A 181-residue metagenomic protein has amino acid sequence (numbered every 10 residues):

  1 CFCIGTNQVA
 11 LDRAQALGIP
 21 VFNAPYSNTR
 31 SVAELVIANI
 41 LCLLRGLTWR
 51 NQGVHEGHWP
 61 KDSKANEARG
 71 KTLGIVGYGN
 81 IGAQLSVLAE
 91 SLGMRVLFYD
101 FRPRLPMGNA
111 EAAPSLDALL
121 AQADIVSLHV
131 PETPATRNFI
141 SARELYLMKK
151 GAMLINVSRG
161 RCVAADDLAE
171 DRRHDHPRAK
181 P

Functional and structural regions predicted by a protein language model:
C1-F22, A121, S141, L147: An N-terminal-biased, well-structured beta-alpha scaffold segment characteristic of Rossmann-like dinucleotide-binding
C3-N7, Y26-T29, R102, L119 (+1 more regions): Short, acidic/turn-prone active-site loops that include or flank metal/cofactor- and phosphate-binding residues
L17-T72, V87-L88: Phosphate-binding beta-alpha-beta segment of Rossmann-like dinucleotide-binding domains, i.e., the NAD(P)
Y78-G79: Glycine-rich Rossmann-fold phosphate-binding loop(s) that bind the pyrophosphate of adenine dinucleotide cofactors
G82-A83: N-terminal Rossmann-fold NAD(P) dinucleotide-binding loop
S86, E90, R172: Gly/Ala-rich phosphate-binding loop of Rossmann-like dinucleotide-binding domains, activating on the conserved
L97: Conserved beta-strand positions in the Rossmann-like core of class I SAM-dependent methyltransferases
F101-P181: Rossmann-like adenosine-cofactor binding region
